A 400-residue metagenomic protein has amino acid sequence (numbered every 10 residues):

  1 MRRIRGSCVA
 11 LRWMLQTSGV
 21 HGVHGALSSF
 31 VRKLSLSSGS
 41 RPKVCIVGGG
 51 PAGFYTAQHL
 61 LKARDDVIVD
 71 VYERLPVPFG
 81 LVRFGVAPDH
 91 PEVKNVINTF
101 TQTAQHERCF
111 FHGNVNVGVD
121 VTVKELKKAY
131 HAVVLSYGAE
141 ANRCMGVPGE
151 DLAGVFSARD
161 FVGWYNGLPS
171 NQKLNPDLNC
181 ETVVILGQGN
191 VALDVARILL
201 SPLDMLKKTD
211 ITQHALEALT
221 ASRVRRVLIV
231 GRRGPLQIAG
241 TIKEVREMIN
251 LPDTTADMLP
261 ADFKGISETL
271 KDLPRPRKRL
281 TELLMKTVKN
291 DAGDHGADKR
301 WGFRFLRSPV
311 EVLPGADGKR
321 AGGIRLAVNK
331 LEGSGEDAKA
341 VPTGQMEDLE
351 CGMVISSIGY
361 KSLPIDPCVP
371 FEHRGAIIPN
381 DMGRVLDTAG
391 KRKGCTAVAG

Functional and structural regions predicted by a protein language model:
M1-R41: N-terminal mitochondrial targeting presequence
S38-G50, L178-G189: Beta1/beta-strand and adjacent pyrophosphate-binding region of the FAD-binding site in flavoprotein oxidoreductases
P42-D66, A192-L200: N-terminal Rossmann-like FAD-binding beta1-loop-alpha1 element of flavoenzymes
C45, T99-V155, G302, V310-R325: Feature captures the FAD/FMN-dependent oxidoreductase FAD-binding
R64-V71, V93, L193-E347, D366 (+1 more regions): Dinucleotide-binding/catalytic capping subdomain of oxidoreductase cores
P76-A132, R277-D298, G302: N-terminal Rossmann-like dinucleotide/flavin-binding domain of flavoprotein oxidoreductases that bind FAD/FMN
N142-A221, G375-L386: Glycine-rich dinucleotide-binding loop and its adjacent helix/turn
G154-L174, V312-A316, R320, E332-G400: FAD-site-proximal beta/loop scaffold in flavoenzymes
